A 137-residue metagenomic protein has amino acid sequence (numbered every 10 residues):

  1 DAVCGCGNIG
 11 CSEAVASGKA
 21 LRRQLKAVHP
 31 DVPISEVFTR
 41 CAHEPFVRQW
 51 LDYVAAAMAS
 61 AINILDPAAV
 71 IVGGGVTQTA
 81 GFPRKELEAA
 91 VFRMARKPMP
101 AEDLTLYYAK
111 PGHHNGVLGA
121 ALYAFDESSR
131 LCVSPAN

Functional and structural regions predicted by a protein language model:
A2-V3, N8-N137: ATP-binding/phosphotransfer module of carbohydrate and carboxylate kinases, centering on a glycine-rich
